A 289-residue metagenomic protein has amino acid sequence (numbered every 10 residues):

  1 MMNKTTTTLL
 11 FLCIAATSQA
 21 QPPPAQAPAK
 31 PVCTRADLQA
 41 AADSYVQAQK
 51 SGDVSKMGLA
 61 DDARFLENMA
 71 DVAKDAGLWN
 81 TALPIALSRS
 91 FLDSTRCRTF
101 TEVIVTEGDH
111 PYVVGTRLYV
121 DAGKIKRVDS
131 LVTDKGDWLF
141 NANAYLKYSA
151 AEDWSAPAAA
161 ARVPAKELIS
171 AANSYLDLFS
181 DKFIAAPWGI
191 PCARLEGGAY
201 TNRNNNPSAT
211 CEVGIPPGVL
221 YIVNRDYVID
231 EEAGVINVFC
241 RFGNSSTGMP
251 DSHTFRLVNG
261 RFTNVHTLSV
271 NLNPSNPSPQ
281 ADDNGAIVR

Functional and structural regions predicted by a protein language model:
M1-M2, T17: Generic N-terminal leader/processing signal
M2-N3, A29: Generic cytosolic/nucleocytoplasmic N-terminal low-complexity/intrinsically disordered segments
N3-L10: Sec-dependent signal peptide recognition, specifically the positively charged N-region followed immediately by
F11-Q19: Hydrophobic h-region of N-terminal signal peptides that target proteins for export in Gram-negative bacteria
Q21-R289: C-terminal and inter-domain tail/linker signature
